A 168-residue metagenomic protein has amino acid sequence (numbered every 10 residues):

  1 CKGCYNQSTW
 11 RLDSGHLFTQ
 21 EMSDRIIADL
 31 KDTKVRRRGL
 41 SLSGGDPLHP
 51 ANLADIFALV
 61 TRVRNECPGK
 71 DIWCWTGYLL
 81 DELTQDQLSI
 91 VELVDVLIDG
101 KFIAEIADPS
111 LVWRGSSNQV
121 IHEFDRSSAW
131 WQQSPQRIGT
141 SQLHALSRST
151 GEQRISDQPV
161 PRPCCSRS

Functional and structural regions predicted by a protein language model:
K2-S14, T140-L146, V160: N-terminal [4Fe-4S]-dependent radical SAM core
G3-C74, L80-Q87: Conserved Radical SAM active-site core
K31-R36, R64-D71, W75-S168: Auxiliary Fe-S-binding modules of radical SAM enzymes
